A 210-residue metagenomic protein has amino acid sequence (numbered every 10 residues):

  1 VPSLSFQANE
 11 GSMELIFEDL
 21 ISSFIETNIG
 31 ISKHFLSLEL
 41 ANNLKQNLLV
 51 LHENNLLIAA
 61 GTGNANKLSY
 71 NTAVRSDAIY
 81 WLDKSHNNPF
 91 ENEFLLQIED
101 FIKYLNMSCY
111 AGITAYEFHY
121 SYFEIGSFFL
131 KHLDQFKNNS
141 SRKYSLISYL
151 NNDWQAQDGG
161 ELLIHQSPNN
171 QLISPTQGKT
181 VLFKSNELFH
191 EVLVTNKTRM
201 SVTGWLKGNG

Functional and structural regions predicted by a protein language model:
F6, S12-M107: Non-heme Fe(II)/2-oxoglutarate
A78-V194, R199-V202, L206-G210: Catalytic core of non-heme Fe(II) oxygenases with the double-stranded beta-helix
